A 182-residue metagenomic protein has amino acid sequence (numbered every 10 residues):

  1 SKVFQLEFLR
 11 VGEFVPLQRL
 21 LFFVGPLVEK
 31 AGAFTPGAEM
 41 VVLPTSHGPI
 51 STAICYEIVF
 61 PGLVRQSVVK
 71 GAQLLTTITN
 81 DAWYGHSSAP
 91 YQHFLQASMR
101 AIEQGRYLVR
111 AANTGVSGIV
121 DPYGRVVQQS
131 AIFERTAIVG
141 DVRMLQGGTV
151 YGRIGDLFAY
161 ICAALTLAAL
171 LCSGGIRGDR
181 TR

Functional and structural regions predicted by a protein language model:
S1-R182: Enzyme catalytic cores with a strong preference for nitrogen-chemistry domains
